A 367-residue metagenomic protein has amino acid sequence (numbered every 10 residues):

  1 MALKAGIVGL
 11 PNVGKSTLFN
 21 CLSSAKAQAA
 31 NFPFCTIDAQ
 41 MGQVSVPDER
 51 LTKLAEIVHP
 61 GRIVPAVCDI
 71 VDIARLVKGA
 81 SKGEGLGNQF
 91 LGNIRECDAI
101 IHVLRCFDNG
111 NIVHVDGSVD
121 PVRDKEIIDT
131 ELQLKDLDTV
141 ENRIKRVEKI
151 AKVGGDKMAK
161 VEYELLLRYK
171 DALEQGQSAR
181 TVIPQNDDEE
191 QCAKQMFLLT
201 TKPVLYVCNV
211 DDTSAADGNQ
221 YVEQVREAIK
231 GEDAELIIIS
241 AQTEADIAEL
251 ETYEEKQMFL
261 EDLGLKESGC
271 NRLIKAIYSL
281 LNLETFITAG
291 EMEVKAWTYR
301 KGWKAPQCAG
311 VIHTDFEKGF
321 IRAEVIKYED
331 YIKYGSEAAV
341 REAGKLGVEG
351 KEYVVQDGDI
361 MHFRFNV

Functional and structural regions predicted by a protein language model:
M1-V113, V122, R143, V147: Conserved G1/Walker A P-loop phosphate-binding module
A2-V8, V13, F19, R146-V354 (+2 more regions): C-terminal-of-GTPase-core extension/linker across diverse P-loop GTPases
G14-F19, P47-H59, G87-N111, D124-K135 (+4 more regions): Phosphate-binding glycine-rich loops and adjacent basic patches that engage nucleotide phosphates, nucleic-acid
A29-A39, V46-D48, K53-E56, P65 (+19 more regions): Generic structural "secondary-structure junction" signal
F34, D48-L51, V64-I70, E84-D98 (+9 more regions): Amphipathic alpha-helical transducer elements in NTP-driven molecular machines
G42-P47, A74-E84, R95-A159, A172-N186 (+1 more regions): Conserved Switch II/interswitch segment of TRAFAC-class P-loop GTPases
E96, Q356-D357: Short, flexible surface segments
